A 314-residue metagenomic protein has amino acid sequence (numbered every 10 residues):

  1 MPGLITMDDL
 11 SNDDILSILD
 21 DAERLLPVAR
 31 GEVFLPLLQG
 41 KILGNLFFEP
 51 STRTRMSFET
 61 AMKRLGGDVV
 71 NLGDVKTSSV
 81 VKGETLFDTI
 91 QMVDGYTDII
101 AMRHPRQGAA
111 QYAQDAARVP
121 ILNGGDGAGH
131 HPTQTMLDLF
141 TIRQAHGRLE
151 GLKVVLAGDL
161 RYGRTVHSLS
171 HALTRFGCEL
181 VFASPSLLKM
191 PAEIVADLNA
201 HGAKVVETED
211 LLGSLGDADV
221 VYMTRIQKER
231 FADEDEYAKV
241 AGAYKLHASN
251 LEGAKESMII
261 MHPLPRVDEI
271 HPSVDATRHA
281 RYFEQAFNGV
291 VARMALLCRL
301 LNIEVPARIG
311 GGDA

Functional and structural regions predicted by a protein language model:
M1-T60: Positively charged, low-complexity intrinsically disordered leader regions
I42-Y96: Active-site cofactor/substrate anionic-group-binding motifs, chiefly glycine- and Lys/Arg-rich phosphate-binding loops
F48-A61, Q144-M223: Glycine-rich phosphate/diphosphate-binding loop of Rossmann-like nucleotide-binding domains
L65, Y96, A116-R118, F176 (+3 more regions): Short, structured coil segments at secondary-structure junctions
V81, I90, D98-A172, H262: Anion-binding alpha/beta catalytic cores of soluble intermediary-metabolism enzymes, centered on
N199-V274, H279-A280: Rossmann-like adenosine-cofactor binding region
S257-M258, P263-A314: Adenosine-phosphate binding glycine-rich loop
